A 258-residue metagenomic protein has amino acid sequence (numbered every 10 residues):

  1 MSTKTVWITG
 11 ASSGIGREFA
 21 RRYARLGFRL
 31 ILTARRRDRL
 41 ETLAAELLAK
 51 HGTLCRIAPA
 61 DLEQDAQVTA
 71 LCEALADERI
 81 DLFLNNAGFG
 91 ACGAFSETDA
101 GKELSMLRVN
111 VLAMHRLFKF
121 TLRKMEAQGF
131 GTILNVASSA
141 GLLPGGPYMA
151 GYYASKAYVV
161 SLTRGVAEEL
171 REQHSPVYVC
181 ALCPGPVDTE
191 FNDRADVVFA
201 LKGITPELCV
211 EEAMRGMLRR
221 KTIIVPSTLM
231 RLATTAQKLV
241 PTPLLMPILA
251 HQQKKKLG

Functional and structural regions predicted by a protein language model:
S12-S13: Conserved glycine-rich cofactor-binding loop
L26-L43: Conserved glycine-rich Rossmann-like NAD(P)H-binding loop of the short-chain dehydrogenase/reductase
N86-A91: Conserved NAD(P)H cofactor-binding loop of Rossmann-fold oxidoreductase domains
A94-S96, K102-S105: Substrate-binding pocket helix/loop in short-chain dehydrogenase/reductase
F118, S155: Active-site helix of classical SDR
S138: Residue(s) in the substrate-gating loop at a strand-loop-helix junction that position the organic substrate next
A181, V198-T234: C-terminal helical subdomain
